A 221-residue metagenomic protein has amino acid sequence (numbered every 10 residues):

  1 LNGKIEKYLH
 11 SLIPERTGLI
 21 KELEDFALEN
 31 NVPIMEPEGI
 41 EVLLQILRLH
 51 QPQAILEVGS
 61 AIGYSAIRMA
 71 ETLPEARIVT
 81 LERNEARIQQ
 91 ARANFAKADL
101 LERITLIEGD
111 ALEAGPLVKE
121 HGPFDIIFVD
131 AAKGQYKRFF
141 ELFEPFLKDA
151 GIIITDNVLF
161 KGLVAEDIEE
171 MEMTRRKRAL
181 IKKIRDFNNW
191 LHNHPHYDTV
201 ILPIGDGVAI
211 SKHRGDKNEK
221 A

Functional and structural regions predicted by a protein language model:
L1-F128, K133-I154, V158-A221: A short alpha-helical cap/connector motif
